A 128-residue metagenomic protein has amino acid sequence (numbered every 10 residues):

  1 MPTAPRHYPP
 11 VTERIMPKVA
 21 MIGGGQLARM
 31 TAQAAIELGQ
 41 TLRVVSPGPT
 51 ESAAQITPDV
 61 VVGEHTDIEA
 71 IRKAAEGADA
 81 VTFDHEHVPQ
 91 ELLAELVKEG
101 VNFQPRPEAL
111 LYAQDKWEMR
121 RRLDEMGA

Functional and structural regions predicted by a protein language model:
M1-R121: ATP-binding N-terminal substructure of ATP-dependent carboxylate-amine bond-forming enzymes
R122-A128: Rossmann-like NAD(P)H-binding beta-loop-alpha module
